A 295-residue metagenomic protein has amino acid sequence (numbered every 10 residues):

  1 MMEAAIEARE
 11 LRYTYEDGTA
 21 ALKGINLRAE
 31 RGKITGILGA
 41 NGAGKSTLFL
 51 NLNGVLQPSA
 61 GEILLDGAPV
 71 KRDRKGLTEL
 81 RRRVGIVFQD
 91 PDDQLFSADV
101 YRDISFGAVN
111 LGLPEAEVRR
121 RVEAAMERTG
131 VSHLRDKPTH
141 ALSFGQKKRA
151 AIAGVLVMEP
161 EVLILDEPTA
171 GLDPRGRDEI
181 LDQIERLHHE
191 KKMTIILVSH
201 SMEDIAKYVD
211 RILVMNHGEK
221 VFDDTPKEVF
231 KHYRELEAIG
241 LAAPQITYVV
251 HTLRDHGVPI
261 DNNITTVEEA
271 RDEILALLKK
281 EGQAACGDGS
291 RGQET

Functional and structural regions predicted by a protein language model:
L38-A40: The feature captures the beta-strand-to-loop junction immediately N-terminal to the Walker
N53: Helix-to-loop junction immediately C-terminal to a conserved catalytic motif
E62-E79: ABC ATPase NBD Q-loop/coupling interface
A116-L134: Conserved ABC ATPase "signature" region
P138-L142: Conserved ABC ATPase signature
L163-D166: Catalytic Walker B motif of ABC-type/P-loop ATPase nucleotide-binding domains
H217-G218: Conserved ABC ATPase "signature" C-loop
